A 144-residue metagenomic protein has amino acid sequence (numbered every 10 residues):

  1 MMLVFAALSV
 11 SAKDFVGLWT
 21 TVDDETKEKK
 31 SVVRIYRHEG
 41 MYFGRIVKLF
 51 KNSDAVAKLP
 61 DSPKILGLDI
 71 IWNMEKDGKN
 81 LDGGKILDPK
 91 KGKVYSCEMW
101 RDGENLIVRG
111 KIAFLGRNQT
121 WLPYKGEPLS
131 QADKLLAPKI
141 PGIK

Functional and structural regions predicted by a protein language model:
M1-A7: Bacterial N-terminal signal peptides
S9-L18: N-terminal helix-cap/turn-to-beta initiation motif at the start of protein domains
K13-D14, K27-E28, L115-G116: Short coil-to-beta-strand transition motifs
T21-S96: Central antiparallel beta-sheet cores of small beta-barrel/beta-sandwich binding domains
R37, W100-G103, L122-E127: A short, sequence-level motif marking secondary-structure junctions
D82-K85, K91-I112, G116-T120: Surface-exposed interaction patches
I112-K144: Edge beta-strand at a domain terminus
